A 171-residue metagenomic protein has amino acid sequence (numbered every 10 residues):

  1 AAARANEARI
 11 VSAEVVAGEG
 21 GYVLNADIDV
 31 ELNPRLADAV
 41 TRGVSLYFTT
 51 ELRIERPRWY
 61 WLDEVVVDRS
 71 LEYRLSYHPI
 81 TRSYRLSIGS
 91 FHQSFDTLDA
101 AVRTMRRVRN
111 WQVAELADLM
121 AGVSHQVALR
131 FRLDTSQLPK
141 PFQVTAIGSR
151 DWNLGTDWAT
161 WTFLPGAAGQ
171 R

Functional and structural regions predicted by a protein language model:
A2-N6: Proline/serine/threonine-rich low-complexity linkers at boundaries of modular beta-sandwich domains
A8-E14, P34, S70-E72, N110-E115: Short structured motifs
E14-D38: N-terminal targeting signals for Sec/Tat export/insertion, comprising classic cleavable signal peptides
A17-Y22, Y77-R82, A117-Q126: A short, structured loop/turn motif at beta-sheet edges
D27-N33, E51-I54, R132-D134: Generic short beta-strand segments
E31, R35-A37, R103-M120: Signal that preferentially marks extracellular ectodomain short beta-strand elements of beta-sandwich modules
A39-R107: Structured domain cores in non-transmembrane regions
A117, A121-R171: Glycine-rich, aromatic-bearing surface loops/beta-hairpins
